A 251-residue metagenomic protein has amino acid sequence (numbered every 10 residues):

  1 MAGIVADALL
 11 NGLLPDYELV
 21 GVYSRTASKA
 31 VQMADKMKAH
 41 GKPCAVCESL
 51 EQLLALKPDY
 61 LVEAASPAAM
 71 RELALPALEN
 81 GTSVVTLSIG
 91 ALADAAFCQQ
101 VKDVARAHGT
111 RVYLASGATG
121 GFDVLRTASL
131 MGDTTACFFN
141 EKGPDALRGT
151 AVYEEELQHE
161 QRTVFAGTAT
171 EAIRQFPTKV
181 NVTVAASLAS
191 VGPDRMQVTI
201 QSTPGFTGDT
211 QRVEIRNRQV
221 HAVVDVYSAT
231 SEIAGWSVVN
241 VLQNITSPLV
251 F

Functional and structural regions predicted by a protein language model:
M1-K38, L249: N-terminal Rossmann-like dinucleotide-binding module
V20, C44, D59: Conserved acidic residues
R25, I89-L92, A118: Short, ordered loop/turn segments at secondary-structure junctions
H40-G41, N80, A107-H108: Helix C-cap/helix->beta junction micro-motif
P43-L50: Short acidic-hydrophobic, aromatic-tinged amphipathic segments that line or gate anion-handling sites
L50-Y60, A64-L87: Rossmann-fold NAD(P) dinucleotide-binding segment
E72-P76, I89-T110: Rossmann-fold NAD(P)-binding glycine/threonine-rich loop
Y113, A118-F251: Active-site-lining helix/loop region of Rossmann-like oxidoreductase modules
